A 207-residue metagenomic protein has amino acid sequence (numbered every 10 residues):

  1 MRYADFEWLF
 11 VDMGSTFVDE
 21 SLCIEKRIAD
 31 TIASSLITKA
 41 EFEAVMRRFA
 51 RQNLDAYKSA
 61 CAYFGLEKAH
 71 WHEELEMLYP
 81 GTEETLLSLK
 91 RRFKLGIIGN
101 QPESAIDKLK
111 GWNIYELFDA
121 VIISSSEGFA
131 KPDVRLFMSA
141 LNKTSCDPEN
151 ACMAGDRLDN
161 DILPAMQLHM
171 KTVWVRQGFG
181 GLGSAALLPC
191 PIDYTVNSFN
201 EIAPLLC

Functional and structural regions predicted by a protein language model:
M1-L9, Y63-L66, E83, L87 (+1 more regions): Asp-based, Mg2+/Mn2+-dependent phosphohydrolase catalytic module
R2-R91, E103-D107: N-terminal helical cap/lid subdomain that shapes the substrate entry/recognition surface in HAD-like hydrolases
